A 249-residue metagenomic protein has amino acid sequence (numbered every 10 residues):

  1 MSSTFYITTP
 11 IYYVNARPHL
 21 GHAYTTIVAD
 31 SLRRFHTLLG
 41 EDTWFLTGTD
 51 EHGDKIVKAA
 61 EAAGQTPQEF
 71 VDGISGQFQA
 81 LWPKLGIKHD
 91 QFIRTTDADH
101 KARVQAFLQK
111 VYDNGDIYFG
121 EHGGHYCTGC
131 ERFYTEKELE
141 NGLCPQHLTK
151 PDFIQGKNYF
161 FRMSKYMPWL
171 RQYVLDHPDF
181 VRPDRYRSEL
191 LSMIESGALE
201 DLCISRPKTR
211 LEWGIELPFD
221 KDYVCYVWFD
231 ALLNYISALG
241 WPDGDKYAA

Functional and structural regions predicted by a protein language model:
S2-E41, L46-T47, A102-R103, I154-A249: Structured secondary-structure scaffolds
S2-Y118, E131: N-terminal Rossmann-like or analogous alpha/beta NTP/dinucleotide-binding catalytic cores that position adenine
I11, N15, A60-E61, P83 (+7 more regions): Generic signal for short, ordered secondary-structure residues within or immediately flanking folded domains
A29-L38, A60-Q68, G124-C130, G142-K150 (+1 more regions): Short, mixed-charge, low-aromatic patches
S31-R33, Q68-G73, D116-Y118, P145 (+3 more regions): Glycine-rich loops and low-complexity Gly/Arg-rich segments that provide flexible linkers or classic glycine-based
L85-R94, Y112-H125, K137-E138, D152-I154 (+2 more regions): Short secondary-structure capping/junction motifs at helix and strand boundaries
N114-R171: Cys/His-rich short segments
